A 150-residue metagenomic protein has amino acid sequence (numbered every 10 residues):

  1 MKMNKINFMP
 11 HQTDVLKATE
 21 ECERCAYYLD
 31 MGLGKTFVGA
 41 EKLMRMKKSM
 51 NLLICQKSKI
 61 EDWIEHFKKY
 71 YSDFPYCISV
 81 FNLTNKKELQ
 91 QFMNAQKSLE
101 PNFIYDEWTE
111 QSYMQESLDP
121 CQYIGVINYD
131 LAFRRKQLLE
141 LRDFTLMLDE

Functional and structural regions predicted by a protein language model:
M1-E150: SF2 helicase/translocase NTPase motor core, specifically the RecA-like lobe 1 inter-motif segment between Walker
